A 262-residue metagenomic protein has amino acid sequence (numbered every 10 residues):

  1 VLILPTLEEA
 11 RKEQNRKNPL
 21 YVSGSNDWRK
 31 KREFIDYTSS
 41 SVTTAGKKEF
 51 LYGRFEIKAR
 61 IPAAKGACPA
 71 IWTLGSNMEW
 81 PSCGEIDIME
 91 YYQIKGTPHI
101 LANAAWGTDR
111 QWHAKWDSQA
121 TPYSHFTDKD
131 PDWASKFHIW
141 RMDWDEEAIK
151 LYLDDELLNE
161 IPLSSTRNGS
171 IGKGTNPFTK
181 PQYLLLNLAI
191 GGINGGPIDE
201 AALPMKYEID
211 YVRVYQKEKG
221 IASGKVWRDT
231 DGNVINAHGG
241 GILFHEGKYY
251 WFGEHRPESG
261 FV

Functional and structural regions predicted by a protein language model:
V1-K219: GH16 jelly-roll
G84, E218-V262: Beta-rich carbohydrate-recognition and catalytic domains
